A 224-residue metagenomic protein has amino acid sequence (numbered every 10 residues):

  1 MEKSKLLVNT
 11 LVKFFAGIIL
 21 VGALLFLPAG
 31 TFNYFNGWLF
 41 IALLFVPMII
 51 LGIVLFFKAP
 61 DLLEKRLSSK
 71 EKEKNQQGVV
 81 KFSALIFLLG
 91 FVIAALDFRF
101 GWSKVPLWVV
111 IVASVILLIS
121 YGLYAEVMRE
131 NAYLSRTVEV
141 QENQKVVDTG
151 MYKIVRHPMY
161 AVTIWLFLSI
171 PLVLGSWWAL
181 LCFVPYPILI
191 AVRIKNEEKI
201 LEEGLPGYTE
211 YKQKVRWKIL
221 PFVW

Functional and structural regions predicted by a protein language model:
M1-L7: Short, Lys/Arg-rich, polar N-terminal cytosolic tail immediately upstream of the first transmembrane signal-anchor
N9-K13, L25, Y133-V140: Short, motif-level signal for alpha-helix interfacial/capping segments enriched in acidic residues and aromatics/proline
T10, F14-A23, I41, F45 (+2 more regions): Alpha-helical transmembrane spans of integral membrane proteins, capturing the lipid-embedded, hydrophobic core of TM
L20, V80-A94: Hydrophobic alpha-helical transmembrane segments of multi-pass integral membrane proteins
G22-L27, F91-V92, F167-L168: Alpha-helical transmembrane segments of multipass membrane proteins
A23-W38: Short, hydrophobic transmembrane alpha-helix segments
G52-V79, L96-W224: Cytosolic-biased juxtamembrane loops and peripheral soluble domains of multi-pass membrane proteins
